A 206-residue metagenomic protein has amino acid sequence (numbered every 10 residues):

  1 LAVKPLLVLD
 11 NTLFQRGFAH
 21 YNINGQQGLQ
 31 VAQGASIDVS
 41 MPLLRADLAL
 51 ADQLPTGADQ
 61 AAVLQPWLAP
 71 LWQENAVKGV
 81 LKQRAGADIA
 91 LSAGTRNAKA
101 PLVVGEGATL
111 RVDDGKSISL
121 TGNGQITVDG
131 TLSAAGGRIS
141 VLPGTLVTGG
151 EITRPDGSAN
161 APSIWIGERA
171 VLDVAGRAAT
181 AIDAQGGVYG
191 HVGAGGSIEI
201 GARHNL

Functional and structural regions predicted by a protein language model:
L1-L206: Extracellular and secretory-pathway beta-repeat/beta-biased strand scaffolds
